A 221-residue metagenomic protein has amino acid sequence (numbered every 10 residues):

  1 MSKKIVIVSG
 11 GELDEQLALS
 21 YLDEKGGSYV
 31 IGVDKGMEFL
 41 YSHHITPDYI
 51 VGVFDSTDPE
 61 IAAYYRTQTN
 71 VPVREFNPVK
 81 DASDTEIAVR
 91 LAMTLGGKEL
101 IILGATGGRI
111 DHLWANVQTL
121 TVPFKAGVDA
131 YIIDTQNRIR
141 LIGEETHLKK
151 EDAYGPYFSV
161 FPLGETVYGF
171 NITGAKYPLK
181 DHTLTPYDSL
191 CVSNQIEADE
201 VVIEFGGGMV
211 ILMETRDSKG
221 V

Functional and structural regions predicted by a protein language model:
M1-Y64: N-terminal beta-strand-loop-alpha-helix module at the start of alpha/beta ligand-binding or catalytic domains
V8, I31-D34, G52, R74-E75 (+2 more regions): General beta-strand structural signal in soluble alpha/beta enzymes
T67, V73-T94: Short phosphate-binding loop-to-helix
T69-N77, V128-Y131, Y157-S159: A glycine-rich helix N-cap at a beta->alpha junction
D111-T121: Short Gly/Thr/Asp-enriched flexible loops that form oxyanion-binding sites at enzyme active sites
V122-I139: Short, acidic/small-residue loops that bind anionic groups at enzyme active sites
N137, I142-V221: Long, charged alpha-helical interface segments
